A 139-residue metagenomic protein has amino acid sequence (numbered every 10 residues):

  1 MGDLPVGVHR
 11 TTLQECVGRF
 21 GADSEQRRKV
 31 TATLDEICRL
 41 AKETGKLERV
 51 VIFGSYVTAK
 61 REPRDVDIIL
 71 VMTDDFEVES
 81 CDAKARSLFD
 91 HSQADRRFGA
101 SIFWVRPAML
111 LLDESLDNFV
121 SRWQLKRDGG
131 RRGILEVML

Functional and structural regions predicted by a protein language model:
M1-V51, V57-P63, M72-L139: Catalytic core of pol beta-like nucleotidyltransferases
I69: Aromatic/basic-lined ligand-recognition segments that form π-stacking hydrophobic pockets flanked by Lys/Arg to engage
